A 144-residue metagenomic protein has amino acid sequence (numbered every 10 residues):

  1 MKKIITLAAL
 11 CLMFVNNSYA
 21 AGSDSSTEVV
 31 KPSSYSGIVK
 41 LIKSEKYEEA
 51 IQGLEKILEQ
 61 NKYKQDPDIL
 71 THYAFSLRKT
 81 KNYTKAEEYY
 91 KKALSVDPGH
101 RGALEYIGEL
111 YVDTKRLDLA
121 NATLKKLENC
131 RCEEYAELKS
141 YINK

Functional and structural regions predicted by a protein language model:
K43-S44, K79, D113-T114, C130 (+1 more regions): Register position in tetratricopeptide repeats
Q60-K62, V96, L127-C130: Structural marker of alpha-solenoid helical repeat scaffolds
K64-D66, H100, C132-Y135: Residue-level recognition of tetratricopeptide repeat
H72, Y106, L138-Y141: Canonical tetratricopeptide repeat
E105-E134: TPR/TPR-like (Sel1-like) alpha-helical repeat modules
